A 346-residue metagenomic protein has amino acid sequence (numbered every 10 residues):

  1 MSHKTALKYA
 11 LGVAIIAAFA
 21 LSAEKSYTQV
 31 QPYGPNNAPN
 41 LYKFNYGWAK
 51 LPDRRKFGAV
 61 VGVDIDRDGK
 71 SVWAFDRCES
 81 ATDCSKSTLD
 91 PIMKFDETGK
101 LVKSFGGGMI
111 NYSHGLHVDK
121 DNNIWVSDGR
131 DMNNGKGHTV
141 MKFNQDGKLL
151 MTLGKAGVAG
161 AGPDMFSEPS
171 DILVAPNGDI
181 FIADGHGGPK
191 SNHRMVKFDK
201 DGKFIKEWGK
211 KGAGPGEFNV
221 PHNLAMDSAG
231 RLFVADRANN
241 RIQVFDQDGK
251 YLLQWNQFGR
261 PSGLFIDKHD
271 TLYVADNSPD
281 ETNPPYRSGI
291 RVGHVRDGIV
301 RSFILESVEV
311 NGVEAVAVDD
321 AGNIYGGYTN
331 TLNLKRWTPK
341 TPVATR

Functional and structural regions predicted by a protein language model:
M1-T5: N-terminal secretory signal peptides that target proteins for export/translocation
A6-G12, A18-R346: Eukaryotic scaffold repeat domains enriched in small/polar residues
